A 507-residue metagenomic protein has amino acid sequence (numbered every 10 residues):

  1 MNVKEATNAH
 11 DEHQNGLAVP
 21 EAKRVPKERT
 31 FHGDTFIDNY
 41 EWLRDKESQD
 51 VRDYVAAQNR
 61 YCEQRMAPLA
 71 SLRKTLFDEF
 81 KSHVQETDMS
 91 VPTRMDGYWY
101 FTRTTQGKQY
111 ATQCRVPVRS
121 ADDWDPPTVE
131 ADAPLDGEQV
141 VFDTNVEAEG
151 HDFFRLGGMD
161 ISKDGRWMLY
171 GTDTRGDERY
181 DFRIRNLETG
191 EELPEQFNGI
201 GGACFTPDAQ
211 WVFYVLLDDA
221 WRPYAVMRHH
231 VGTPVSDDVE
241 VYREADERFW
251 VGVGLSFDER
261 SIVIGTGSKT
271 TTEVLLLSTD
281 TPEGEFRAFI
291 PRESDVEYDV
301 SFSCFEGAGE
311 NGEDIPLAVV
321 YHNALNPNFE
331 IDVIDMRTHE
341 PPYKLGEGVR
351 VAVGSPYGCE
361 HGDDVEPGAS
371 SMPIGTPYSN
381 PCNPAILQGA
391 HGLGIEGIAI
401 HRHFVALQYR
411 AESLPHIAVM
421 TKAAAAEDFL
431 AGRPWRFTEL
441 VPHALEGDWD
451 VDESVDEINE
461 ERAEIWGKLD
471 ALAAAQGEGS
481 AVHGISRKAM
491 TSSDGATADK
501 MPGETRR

Functional and structural regions predicted by a protein language model:
M1-R507: Beta-propeller folds
